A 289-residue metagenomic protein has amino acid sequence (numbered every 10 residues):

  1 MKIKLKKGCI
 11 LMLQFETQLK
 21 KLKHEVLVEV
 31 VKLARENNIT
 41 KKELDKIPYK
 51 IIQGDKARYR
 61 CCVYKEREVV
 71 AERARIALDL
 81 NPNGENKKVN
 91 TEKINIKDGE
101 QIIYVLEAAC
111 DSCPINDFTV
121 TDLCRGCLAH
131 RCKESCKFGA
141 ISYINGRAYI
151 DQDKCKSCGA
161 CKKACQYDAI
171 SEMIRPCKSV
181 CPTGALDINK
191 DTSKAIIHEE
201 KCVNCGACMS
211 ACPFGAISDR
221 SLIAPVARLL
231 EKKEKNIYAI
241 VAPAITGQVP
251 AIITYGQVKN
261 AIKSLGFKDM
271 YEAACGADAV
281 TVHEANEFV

Functional and structural regions predicted by a protein language model:
K2-E85, D219-V289: Iron-sulfur-associated redox domains of electron-transfer enzymes in respiratory and anaerobic energy metabolism
N86-E100, C132-K133, I141, L186: Small-residue-rich
N95-T121, F138-G139: N-terminal [4Fe-4S]-dependent radical SAM core
C113-E134, K163: Glycine-rich adenosyl-nucleotide cofactor-binding module
T119-T121, D151, A239-A242: Short glycine-rich or small-residue beta-strand-to-loop segments that form or flank ligand, phosphate, metal/Fe-S
L123, K154, K201-N204, P213 (+2 more regions): Active-site-facing alpha/beta catalytic cores
A129-Q152, A160-H198, V203, A207-I223: Iron-sulfur cluster-binding cysteine motifs and their immediate structural context in ferredoxin-like electron-transfer
